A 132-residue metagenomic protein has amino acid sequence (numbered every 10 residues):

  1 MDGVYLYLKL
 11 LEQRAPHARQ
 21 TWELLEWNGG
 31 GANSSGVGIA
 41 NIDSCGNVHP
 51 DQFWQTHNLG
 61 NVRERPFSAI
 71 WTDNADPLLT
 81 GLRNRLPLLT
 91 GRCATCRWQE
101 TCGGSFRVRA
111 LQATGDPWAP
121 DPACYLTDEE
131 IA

Functional and structural regions predicted by a protein language model:
M1-W22, N47-R97, G103: C-terminal accessory region of radical SAM enzymes
L25-W27: Conserved short histidine dyad/triad with adjacent acidic residue
N33-G36: Short, small/polar residue-rich loop motifs at catalytic or cofactor-binding pockets
S44: A cytosolic small-molecule/anion-sensing beta-strand core signal
P87-I131: Cysteine-cluster motifs in flexible loop/terminal segments that predominantly coordinate metals
